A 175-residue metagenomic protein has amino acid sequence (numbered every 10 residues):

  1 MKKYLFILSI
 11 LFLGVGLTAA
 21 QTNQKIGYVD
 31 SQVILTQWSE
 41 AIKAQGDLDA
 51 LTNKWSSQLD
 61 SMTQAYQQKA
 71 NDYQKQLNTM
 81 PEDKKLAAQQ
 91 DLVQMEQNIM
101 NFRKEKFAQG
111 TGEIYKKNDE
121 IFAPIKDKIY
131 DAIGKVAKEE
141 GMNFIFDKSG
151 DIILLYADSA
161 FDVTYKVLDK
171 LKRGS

Functional and structural regions predicted by a protein language model:
Y4-G14: Sec-dependent N-terminal signal peptides
L17-T18: Hydrophobic alpha-helical membrane-insertion segments, chiefly the h-region of N-terminal signal peptides
Q21-S175: Amphipathic, charged alpha-helical segments and their helix-to-coil junctions in extracytoplasmic/peripheral assemblies
